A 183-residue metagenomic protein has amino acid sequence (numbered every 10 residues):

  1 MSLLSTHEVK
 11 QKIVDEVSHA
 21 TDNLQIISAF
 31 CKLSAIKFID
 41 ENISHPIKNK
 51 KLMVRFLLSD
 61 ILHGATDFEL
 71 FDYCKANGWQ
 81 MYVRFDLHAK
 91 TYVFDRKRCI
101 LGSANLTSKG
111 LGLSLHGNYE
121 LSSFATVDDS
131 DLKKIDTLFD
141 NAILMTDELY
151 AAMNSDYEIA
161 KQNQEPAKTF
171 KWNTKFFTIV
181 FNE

Functional and structural regions predicted by a protein language model:
S2-D15: A short, well-structured beta->alpha microelement
T6, M53-R55, R84: Conserved beta-strand termini and adjacent loop/short-helix elements that scaffold enzyme active sites in alpha/beta
E8-V9, F30-S34, L87, S103: Short beta->alpha connector loops
I13-W79, E183: Primarily the HKD phosphodiesterase
Y82-D86, H116: Short solvent-exposed loop/turn micro-motifs enriched in small/polar/acidic residues
A89-V93, L121-S123: Short beta-strand scaffold segments in enzyme catalytic cores
I100-N182: Signature of lipid phosphatidyltransferase scaffolds
